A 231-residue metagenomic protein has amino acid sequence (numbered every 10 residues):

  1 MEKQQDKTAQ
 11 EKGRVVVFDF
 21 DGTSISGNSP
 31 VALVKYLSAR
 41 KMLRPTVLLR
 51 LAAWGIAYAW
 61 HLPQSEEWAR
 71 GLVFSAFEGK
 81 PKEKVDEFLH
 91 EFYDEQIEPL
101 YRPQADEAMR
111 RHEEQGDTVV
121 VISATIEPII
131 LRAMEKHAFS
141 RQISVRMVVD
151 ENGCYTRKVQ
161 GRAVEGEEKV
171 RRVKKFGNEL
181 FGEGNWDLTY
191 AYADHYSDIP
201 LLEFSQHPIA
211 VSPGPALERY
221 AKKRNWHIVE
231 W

Functional and structural regions predicted by a protein language model:
E2-G13, E87, D94-W231: C-terminal cap/substrate-recognition subdomain and adjoining C-terminal extension of metal-dependent phosphatase-like
E2-H61: Active-site neighborhood of HAD-like aspartate-dependent phosphohydrolases
I25-S26, H61, F74-F77, L131 (+2 more regions): Amphipathic alpha-helical interaction elements
N28, K80, E168: Conserved active-site and cofactor/substrate-binding residues in soluble primary-metabolism enzymes
K41-L43, W60-Q64, K82-K84, P103 (+1 more regions): Conserved alpha/beta cores of soluble small-molecule-handling proteins
W60, Q64-A69, Q142-I143: Small-residue-rich anion-binding loops in enzyme active sites
W68-P103: Metal-dependent phosphoesterase signature
